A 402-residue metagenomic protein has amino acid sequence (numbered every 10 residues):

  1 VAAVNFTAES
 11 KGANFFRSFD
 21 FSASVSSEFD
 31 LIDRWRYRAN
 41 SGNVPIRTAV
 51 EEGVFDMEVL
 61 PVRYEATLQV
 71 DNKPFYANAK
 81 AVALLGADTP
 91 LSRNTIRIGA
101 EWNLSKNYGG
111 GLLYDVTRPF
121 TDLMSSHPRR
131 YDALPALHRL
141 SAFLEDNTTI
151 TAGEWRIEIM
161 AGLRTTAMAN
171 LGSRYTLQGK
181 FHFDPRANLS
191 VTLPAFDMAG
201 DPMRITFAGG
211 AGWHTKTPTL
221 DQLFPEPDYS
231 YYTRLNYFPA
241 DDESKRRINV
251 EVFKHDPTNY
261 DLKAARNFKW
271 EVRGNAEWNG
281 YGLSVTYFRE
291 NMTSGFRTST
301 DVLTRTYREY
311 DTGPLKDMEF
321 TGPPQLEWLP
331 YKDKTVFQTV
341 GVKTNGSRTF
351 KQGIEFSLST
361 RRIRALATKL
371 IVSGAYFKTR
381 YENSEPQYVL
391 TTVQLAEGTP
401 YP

Functional and structural regions predicted by a protein language model:
A2-Y175, G353-E355: Face-selective signature of the C-terminal outer-membrane beta-barrel domain
E9-A13, L84-L91, I150-W155, T192-M203 (+5 more regions): Outer-membrane beta-barrel channels and translocator barrels
G12, S27-Y37, A87-T89, L104-L112 (+10 more regions): Gram-negative outer-membrane beta-barrel proteins
D20-S24, D33-R36, T233-N236, A240-T339: Membrane-embedded beta-barrel scaffold of Gram-negative outer-membrane proteins
N40-V62, K106-R130, P227-K254, L303-K334 (+1 more regions): Surface-exposed loop/turn segments flanking beta-strands in extracellular/periplasmic regions
T67-K73, Y131-H138, Y175-H182, D261-R266 (+3 more regions): Replace "Gram-negative outer membrane beta-barrel proteins" with "bacterial and organellar outer membrane beta-barrel
A133-G282, T286-E290: Structural signature of Gram-negative outer-membrane beta-barrels, strongest in the C-terminal barrel of TonB-dependent
A152-I159, Y310-P402: Gram-negative outer-membrane beta-barrel transporters
